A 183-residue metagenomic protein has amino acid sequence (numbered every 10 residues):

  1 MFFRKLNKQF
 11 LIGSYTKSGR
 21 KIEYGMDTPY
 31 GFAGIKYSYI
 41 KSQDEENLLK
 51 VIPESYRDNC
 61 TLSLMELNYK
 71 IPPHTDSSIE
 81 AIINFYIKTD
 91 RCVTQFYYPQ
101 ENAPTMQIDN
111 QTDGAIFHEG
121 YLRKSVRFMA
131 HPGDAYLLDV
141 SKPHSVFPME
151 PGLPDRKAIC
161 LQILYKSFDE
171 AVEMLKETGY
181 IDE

Functional and structural regions predicted by a protein language model:
M1-F3, E80-I82, A158: Intrinsic-disorder/low-complexity, polar/charged segments enriched in Ser/Thr/Lys/Arg/Asp/Glu/Gln
M1-S63, N68-K70: Non-heme Fe(II)/2-oxoglutarate
N7-F10, E66-Y69, S77, I82-T89 (+3 more regions): Short, flexible loop/turn elements at secondary-structure junctions
I22-Y24, D44-I52, P73, A81-N84 (+2 more regions): Intrinsically disordered, low-complexity boundary segments flanking structured domains
K50-P53, Q95-Y98, A171-M174: Short, charged, solvent-exposed linker or helix-capping segments at domain edges/interfaces that act as flexible hinges
R57, M65-P132: Catalytic core of non-heme Fe(II) oxygenases with the double-stranded beta-helix
N110-E183: Catalytic core of Fe(II)/2-oxoglutarate
